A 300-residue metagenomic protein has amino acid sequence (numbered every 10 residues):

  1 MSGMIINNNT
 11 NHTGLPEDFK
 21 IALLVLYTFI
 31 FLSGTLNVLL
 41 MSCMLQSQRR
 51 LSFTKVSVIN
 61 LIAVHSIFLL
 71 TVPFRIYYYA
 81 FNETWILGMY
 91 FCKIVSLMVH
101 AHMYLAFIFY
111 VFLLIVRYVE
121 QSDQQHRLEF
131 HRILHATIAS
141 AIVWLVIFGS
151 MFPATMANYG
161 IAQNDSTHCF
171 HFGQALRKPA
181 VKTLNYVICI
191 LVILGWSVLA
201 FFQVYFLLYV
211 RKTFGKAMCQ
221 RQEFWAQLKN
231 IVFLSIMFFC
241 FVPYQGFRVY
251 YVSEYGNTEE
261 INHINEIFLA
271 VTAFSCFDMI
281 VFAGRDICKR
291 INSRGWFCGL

Functional and structural regions predicted by a protein language model:
M1-V38: Extracellular N-terminal segment of 7TM GPCRs
F19-L23, T54-V56, N60, V64-L113: Extracellular TM2-ECL1-early TM3 structural module of rhodopsin-like
L26-I30, L40-C43, I67-N82, M103 (+5 more regions): Helix-to-loop junction signature of class
S47-F53, Y118-T137, F201-L228, S253 (+1 more regions): Intracellular signaling interfaces of 7-transmembrane GPCRs
M89, S96, R132, G149-V192: Loop architecture of class A 7-transmembrane GPCRs
L105-F112, Q125-T167: Fourth transmembrane helix
F109-V119, P153-D165, N185-A217, K229-Y251 (+1 more regions): Class A (rhodopsin-like) GPCR signature focused on the TM5-ICL3 interface and adjacent 7TM helical core
F233, F239-V242, G246, H263-L300: Seventh transmembrane helix
